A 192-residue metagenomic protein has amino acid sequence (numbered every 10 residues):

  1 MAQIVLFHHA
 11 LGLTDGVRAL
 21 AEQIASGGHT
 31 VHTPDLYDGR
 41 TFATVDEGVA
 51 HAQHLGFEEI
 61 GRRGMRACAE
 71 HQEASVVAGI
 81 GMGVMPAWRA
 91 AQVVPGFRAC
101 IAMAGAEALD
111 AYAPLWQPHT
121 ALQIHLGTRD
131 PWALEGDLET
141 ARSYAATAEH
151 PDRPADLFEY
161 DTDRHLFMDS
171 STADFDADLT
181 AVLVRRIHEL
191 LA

Functional and structural regions predicted by a protein language model:
M1-Q72, F167-S171: Serine-hydrolase catalytic machinery in alpha/beta-hydrolase-like enzymes
H9, Q123-W132: Conserved strand-to-loop "acid loop" that flanks and positions the catalytic carboxylate
V77-G79, M103: Short beta-strand immediately N-terminal to the catalytic nucleophile in serine-hydrolase-like folds
G79-A87: Gly/Ala-rich beta-loop-alpha elbow adjacent to hydrolase catalytic centers
G96-E107: A conserved short beta-strand
P118, I124-L126, Y160: Short beta-strand/loop motif that positions the catalytic acidic residue of the alpha/beta-hydrolase fold
P131-T140: Conserved alpha/beta-hydrolase "acid-adjacent" motif
P151-A192: C-terminal catalytic histidine-bearing segment of alpha/beta-hydrolase fold enzymes
